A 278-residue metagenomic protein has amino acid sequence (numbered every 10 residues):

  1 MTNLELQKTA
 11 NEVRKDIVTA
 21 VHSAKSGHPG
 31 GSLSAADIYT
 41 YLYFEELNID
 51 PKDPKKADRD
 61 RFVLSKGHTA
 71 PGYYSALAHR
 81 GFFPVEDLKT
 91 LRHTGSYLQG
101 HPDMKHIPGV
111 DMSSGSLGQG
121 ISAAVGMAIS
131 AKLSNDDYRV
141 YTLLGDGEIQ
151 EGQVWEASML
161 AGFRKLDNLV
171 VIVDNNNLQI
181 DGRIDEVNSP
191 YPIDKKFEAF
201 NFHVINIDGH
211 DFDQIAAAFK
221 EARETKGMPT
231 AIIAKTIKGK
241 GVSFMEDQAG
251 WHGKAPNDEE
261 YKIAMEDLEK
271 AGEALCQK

Functional and structural regions predicted by a protein language model:
M1-V13: N-terminal hydrophobic or amphipathic helices/low-complexity stretches enriched in small/hydrophobic/Pro/Gly
A10-S26, D174-N176: N-terminal capping segment at the start of a domain
I17-V21, S32-F163: Cofactor-binding active-site loop characterized by glycine-rich and histidine/acidic residues
H68-T69, Y73, N176-N177, D211 (+1 more regions): Glycine-rich beta-alpha junction loops
Y74-S75, D103, Q153-W155, D181-D185 (+1 more regions): Short acidic, glycine/serine/threonine-rich loops at helix termini
R80, V187, E246-G250: Short secondary-structure boundary/capping segments
G109, S113-S116, I121-E224: Thiamine diphosphate
F212-K278: Glycine/aspartate-rich loop-and-adjacent alpha/beta segment that forms the canonical ThDP
